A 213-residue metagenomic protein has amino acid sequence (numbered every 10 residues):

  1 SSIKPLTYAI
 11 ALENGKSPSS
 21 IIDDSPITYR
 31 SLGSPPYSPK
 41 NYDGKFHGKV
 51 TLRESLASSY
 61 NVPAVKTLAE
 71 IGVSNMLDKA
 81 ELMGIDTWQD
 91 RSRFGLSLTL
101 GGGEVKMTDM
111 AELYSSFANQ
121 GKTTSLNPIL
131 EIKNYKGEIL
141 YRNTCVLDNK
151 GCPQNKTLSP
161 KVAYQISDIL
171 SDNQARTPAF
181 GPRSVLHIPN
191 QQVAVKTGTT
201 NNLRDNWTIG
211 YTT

Functional and structural regions predicted by a protein language model:
S1-I3, E54, S58, K106-T213: A penicillin-recognizing enzyme superfamily signal
S1-K49, S125-L140: Short, glycine/proline-biased beta-turn/loop segments that scaffold the active-site neighborhood
S19-I21, L77-K79, Q89-R91, T123-L126 (+2 more regions): Extended hydrophobic-aromatic, low-complexity segments
I22-I27, K40-I85, S92-N119, Q165 (+1 more regions): Active-site-adjacent helix/loop patches that line small-molecule binding or acyl-intermediate pockets
Y29, D90-R91, Y211: Short, surface-exposed loop/turn microsegments at beta-strand edges and helix-strand junctions
S34-G44, L96-L98, I139-N155: Short beta-alpha connecting loops at secondary-structure transitions that line or flank enzyme active sites
